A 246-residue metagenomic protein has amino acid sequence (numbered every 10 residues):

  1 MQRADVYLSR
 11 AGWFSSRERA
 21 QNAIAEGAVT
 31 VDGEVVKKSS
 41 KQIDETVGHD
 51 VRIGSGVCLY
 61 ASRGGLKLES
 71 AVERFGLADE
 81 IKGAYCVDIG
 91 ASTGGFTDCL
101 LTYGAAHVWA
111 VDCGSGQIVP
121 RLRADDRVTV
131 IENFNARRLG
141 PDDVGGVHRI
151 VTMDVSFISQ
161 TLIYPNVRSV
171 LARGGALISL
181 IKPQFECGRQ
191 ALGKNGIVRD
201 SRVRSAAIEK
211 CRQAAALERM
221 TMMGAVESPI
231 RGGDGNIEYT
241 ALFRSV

Functional and structural regions predicted by a protein language model:
Q2-A4, E18-L77: S4-like RNA-binding module at protein N-termini
V29, A106-W109: Short beta-strand element of Class I
I81-S92: Conserved class I S-adenosyl-L-methionine
S92-T97, G114: Residues at the N-terminus of the alpha-helix immediately C-terminal to the conserved SAM/SAH-binding loop
W109-L162: S-adenosyl-L-methionine
T161-I178: A short glycine-rich, Lys/Arg-flanked "PGG" loop and its adjoining helix->strand segment in the class I
P183-D200: Short, glycine-/aromatic-enriched active-site segment of Class I SAM-dependent methyltransferases
I230-V246: Core SAM-dependent methyltransferase catalytic element
